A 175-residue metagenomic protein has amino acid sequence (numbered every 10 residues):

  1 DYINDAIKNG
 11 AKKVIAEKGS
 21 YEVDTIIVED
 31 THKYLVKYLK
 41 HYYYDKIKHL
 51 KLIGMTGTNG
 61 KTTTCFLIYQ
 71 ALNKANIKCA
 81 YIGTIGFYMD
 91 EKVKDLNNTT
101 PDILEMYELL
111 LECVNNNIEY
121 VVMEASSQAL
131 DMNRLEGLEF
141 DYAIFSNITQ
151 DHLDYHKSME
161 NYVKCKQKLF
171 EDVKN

Functional and structural regions predicted by a protein language model:
D1-K37, H41: N-terminal leader/targeting and accessory segments in enzymes
K33-N175: Phosphate-binding loop of NTP-binding sites
